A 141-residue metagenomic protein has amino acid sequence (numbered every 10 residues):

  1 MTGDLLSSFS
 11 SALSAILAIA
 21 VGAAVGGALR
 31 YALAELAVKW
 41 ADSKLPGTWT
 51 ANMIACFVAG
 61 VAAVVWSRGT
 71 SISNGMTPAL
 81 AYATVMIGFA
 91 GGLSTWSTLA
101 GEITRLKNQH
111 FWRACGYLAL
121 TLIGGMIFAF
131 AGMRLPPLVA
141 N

Functional and structural regions predicted by a protein language model:
M1-N141: Membrane-interface helix-loop junctions in multi-pass transporters/channels
